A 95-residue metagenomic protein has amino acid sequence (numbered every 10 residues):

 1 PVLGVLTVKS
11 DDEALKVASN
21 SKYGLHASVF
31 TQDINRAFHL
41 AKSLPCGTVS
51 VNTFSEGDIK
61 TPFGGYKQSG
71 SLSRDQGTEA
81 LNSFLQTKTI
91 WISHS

Functional and structural regions predicted by a protein language model:
P1-S95: Conserved C-terminal structural/oligomerization subdomain of aldehyde/semialdehyde dehydrogenase
